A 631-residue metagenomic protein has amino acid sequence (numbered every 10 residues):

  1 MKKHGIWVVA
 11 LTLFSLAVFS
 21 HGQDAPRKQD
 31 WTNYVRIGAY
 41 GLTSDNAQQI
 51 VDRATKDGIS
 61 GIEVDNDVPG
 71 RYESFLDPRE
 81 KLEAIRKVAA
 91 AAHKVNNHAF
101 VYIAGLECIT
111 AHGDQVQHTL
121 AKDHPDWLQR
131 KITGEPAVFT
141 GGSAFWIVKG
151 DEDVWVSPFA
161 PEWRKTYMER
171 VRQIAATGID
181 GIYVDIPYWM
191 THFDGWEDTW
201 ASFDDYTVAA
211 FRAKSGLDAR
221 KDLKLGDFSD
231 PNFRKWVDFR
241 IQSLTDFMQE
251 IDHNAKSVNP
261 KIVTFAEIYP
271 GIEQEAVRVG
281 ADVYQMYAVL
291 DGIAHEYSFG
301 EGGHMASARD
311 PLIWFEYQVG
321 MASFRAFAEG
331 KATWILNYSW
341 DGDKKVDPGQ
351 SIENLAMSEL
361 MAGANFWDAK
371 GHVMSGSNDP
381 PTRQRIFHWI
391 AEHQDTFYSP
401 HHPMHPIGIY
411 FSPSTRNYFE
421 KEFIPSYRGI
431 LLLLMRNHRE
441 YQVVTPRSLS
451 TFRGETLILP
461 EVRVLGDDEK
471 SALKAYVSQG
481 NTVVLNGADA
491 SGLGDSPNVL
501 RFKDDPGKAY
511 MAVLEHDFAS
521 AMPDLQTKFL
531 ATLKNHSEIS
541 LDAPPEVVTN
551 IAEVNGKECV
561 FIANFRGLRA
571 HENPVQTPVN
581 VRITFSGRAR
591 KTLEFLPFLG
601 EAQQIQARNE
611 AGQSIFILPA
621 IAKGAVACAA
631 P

Functional and structural regions predicted by a protein language model:
M1-V8: Bacterial N-terminal signal peptides that target proteins for export
V8-A17: Bacterial N-terminal signal peptides
D24, T245-P270, Y287-P631: Carbohydrate-binding surfaces of carbohydrate-active enzymes
D24-A54: Boundary/entry segment of secreted carbohydrate-active catalytic domains
N33-A39, I62-V64, A99-Y102, I182-V184 (+4 more regions): Hydrophobic faces of well-ordered beta-strands that scaffold small-molecule active sites in alpha/beta enzyme cores
S44-G70, A176-G181, G292-I293, L355-F366 (+1 more regions): Catalytic domains of carbohydrate-active enzymes, especially glycoside hydrolases
K56-T177, W189-F193: Acidic/aromatic-lined carbohydrate-recognition and catalytic surfaces of CAZymes acting on diverse glycans
T133-Q318, S323: Polysaccharide-binding and catalytic clefts of secreted carbohydrate-active enzymes
